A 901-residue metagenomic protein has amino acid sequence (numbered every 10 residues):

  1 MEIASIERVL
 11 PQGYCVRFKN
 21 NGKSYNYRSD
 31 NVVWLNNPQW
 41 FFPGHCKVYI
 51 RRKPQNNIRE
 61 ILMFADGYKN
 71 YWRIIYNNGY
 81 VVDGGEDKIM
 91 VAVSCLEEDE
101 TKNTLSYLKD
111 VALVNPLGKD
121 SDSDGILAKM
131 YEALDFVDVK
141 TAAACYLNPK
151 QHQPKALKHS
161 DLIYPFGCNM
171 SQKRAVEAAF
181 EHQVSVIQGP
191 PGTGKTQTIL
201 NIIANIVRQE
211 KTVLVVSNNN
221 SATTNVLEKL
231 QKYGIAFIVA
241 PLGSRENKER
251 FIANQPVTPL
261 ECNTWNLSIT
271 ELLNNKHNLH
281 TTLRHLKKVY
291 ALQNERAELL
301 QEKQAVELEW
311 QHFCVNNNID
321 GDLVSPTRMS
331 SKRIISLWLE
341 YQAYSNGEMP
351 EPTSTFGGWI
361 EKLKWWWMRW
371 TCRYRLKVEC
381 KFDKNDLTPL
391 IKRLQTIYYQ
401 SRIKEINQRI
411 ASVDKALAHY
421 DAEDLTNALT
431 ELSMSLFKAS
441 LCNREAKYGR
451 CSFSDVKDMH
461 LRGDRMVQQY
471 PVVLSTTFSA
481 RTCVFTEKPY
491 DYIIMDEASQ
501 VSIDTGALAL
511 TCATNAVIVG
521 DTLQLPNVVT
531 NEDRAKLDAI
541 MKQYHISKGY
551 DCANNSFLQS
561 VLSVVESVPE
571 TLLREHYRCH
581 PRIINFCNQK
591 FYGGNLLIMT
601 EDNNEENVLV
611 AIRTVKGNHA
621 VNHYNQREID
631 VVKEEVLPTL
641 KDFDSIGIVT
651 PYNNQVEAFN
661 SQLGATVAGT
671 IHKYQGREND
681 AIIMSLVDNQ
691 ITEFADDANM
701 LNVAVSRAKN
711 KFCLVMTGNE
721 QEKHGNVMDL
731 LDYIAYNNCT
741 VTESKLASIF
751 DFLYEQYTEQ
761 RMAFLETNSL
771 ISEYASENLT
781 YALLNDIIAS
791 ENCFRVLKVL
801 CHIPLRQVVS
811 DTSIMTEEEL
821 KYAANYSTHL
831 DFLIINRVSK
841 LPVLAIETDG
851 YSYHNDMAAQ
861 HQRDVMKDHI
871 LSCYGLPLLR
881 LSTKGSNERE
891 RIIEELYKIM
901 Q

Functional and structural regions predicted by a protein language model:
M1-K47, R52, F237, S244-E249 (+1 more regions): Charged C-terminal transducer/switch regions of large nucleotide-driven machines
G22-V32, N37, G44-V48, R52-A178 (+6 more regions): Pre-P-loop entry segment of helicase/translocase ATPase cores
M63, N77, H152-T264, L323-Q342 (+3 more regions): ASCE P-loop NTPase helicase motor core
E98-G167, Q293, Y341-P489: Conserved helicase NTPase catalytic core signature
K488-I494, R677-N689, V703, K711-L714: A short beta-strand element within the Helicase C-terminal
E532-T571, N588, T666, I691-E791: Helicase C-terminal subdomain and adjacent C-terminal extension
G594-Q662: Conserved helicase/translocase motor-coupling segment
A747-Q901: Nucleic-acid endo/exonuclease domains
